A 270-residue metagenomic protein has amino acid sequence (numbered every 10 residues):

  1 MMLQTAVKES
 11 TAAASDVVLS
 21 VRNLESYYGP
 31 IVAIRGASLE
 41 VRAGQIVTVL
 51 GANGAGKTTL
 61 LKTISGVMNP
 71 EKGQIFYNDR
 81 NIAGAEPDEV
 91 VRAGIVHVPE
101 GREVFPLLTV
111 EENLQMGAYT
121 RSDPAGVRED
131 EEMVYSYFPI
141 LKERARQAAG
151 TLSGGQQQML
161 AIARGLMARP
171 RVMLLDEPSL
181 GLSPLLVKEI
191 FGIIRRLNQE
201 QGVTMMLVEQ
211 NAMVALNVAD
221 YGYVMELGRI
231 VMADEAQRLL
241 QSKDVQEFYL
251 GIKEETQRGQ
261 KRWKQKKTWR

Functional and structural regions predicted by a protein language model:
M2-R270: Glycine-rich phosphate-binding loops of nucleotide-dependent enzymes
